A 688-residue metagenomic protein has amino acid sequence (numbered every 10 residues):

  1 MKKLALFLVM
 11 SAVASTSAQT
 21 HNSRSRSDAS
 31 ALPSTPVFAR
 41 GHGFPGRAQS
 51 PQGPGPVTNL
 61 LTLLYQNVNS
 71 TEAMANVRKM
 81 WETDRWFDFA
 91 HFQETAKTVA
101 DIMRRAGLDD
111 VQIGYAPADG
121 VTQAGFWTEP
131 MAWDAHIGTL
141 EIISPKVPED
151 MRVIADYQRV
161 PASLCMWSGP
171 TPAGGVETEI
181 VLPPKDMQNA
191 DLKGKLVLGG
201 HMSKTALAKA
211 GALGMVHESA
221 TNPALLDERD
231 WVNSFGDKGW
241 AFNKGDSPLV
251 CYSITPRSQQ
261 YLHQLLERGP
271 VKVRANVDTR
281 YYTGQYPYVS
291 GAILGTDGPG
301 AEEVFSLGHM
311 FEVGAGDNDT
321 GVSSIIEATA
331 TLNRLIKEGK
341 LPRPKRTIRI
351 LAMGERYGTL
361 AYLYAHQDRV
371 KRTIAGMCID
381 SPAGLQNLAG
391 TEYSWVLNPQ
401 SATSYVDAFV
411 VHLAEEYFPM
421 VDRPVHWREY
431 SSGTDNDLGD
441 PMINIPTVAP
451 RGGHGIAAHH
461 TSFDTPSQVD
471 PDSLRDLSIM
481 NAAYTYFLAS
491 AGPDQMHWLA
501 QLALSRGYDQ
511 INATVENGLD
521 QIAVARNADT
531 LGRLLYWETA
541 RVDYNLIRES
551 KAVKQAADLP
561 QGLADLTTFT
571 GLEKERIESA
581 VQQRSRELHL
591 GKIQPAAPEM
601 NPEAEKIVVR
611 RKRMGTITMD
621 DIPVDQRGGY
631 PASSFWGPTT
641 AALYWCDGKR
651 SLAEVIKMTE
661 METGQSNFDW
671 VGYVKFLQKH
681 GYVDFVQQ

Functional and structural regions predicted by a protein language model:
P36-P56, Q66, S70, R78-K193: Noncatalytic luminal/extracellular "stalk/propeptide" segments of secretory-pathway proteins
L60-N67, W81-H91, F126-E129, G194-K204 (+6 more regions): Second-shell loop/turn segments in exported
A75, T331-A361, R369: Short helix-loop-beta-strand segments that form the rim/entrance of peptidase-like active sites
R78, D88-A90, E94, I154-V250 (+3 more regions): Extracellular/luminal Protease-associated
E149, C251, Q259, M353-A458 (+3 more regions): Metal-dependent peptidase/peptidase-like ectodomains
R159-N189, F235-D319, I326-R343, T347: Soluble metallo-hydrolase cores and metallopeptidase-like ectodomains found primarily in the secretory/periplasmic
D470-A552: Charged, amphipathic alpha-helical linkers/stalks
S634-Q688: Long, charge-rich, low-complexity alpha-helical segments
